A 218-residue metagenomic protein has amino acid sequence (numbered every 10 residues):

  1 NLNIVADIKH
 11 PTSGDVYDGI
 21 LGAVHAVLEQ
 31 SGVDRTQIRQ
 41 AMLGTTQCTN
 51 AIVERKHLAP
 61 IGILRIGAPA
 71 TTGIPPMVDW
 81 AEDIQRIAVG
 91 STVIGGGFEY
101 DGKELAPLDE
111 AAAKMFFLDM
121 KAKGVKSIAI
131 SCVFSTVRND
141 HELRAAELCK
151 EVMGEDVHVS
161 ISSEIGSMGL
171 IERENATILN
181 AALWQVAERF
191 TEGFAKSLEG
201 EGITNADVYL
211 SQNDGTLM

Functional and structural regions predicted by a protein language model:
N1-M218: N-terminally biased helix-coil "hinge/interface" segments that flank
